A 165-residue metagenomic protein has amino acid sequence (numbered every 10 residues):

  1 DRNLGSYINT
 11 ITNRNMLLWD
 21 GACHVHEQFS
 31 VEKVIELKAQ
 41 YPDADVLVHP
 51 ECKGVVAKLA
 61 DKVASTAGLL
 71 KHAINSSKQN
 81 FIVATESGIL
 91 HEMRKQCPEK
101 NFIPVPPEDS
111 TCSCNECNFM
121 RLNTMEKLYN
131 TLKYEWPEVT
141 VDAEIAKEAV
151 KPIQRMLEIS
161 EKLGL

Functional and structural regions predicted by a protein language model:
D1-L165: The feature marks the mature, well-folded catalytic cores of soluble enzymes
